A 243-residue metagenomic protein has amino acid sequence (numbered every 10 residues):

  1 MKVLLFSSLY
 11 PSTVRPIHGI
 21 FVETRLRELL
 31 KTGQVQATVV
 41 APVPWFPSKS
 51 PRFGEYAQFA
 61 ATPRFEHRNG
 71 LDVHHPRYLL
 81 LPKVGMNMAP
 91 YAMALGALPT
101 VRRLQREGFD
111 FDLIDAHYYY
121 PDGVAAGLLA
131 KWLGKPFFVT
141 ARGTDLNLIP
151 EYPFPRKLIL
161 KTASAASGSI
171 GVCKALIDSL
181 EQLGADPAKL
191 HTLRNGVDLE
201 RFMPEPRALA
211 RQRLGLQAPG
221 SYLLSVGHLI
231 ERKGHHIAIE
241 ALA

Functional and structural regions predicted by a protein language model:
M1-N69: N-terminal subdomain of nucleotide-sugar transferases
L4, L216-K233, I239-A243: Conserved donor-binding/catalytic core segment of Leloir-type glycosyltransferases
P11-T13, Y120, W132-P153, A165-G168: A short, histidine- and acid-enriched strand-loop-helix "catalytic/donor-clamping" loop that lines the nucleotide-sugar
T24-R27, K31, W132, Y152-G171: Membrane-proximal helix-turn-helix segments that form the acceptor-binding/catalytic region of lipid-linked
T38-L104, G108: A conserved catalytic-core segment of Leloir-type glycosyltransferases
V43, A175, G196: Carbohydrate-associated surface elements
Y56-T62, M203-L216: A short helix/loop element that forms part of the nucleotide-sugar donor recognition site in Leloir-type
H74-H75, V101-D122, K135-P136: Short N-terminal targeting/anchoring amphipathic segment
